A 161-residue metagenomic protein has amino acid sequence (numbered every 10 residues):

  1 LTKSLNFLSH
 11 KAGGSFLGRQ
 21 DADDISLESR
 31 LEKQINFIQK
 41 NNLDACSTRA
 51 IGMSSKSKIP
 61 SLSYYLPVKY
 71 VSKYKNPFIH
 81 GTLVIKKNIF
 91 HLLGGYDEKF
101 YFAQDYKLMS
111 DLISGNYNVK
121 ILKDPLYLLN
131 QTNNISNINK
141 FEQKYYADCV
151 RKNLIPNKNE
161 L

Functional and structural regions predicted by a protein language model:
L1-A12, K33: Glycine-rich, basic loop-to-helix element that forms the pyrophosphate-binding segment of sugar-nucleotide handling
L5, S26-L31, K56-S57, Q104-D105 (+1 more regions): Acidic donor-diphosphate engagement hotspot in glycosyltransferases and nucleotidyltransferases that stabilizes
G13, L27-E28, K86: GHKL-family ATP-binding catalytic core of two-component histidine kinases
G14, N41-L43, Y117: Short, high-confidence coil segments that cap the C-terminus of an alpha-helix and link into the following beta-strand
L17: Short aromatic/hydrophobic "clamp" motif used to bind/position activated sugar donors
D21-I25: The conserved acidic donor/metal-binding loop of glycosyltransferases
S29-P60: Conserved donor NDP-sugar-binding/catalytic core segment of glycosyltransferases
T48, P67-V150: Conserved nucleotide-sugar donor-binding catalytic segment
